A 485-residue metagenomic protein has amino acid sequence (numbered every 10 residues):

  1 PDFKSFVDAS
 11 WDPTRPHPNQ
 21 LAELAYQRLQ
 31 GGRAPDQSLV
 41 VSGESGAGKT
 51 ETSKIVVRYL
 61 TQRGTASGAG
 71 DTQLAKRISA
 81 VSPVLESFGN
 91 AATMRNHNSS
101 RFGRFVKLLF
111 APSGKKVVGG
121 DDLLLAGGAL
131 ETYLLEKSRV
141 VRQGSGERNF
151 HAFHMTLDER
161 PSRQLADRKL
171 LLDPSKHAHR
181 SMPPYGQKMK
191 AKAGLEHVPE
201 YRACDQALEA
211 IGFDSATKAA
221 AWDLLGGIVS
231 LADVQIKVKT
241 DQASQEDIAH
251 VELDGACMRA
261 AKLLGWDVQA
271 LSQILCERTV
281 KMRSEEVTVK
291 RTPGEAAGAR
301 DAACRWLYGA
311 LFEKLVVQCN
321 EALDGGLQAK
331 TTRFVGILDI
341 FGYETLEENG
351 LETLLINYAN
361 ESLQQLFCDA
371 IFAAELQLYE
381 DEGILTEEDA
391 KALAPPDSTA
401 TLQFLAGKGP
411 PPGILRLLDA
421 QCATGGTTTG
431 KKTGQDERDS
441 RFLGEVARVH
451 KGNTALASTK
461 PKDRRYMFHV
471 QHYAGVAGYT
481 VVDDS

Functional and structural regions predicted by a protein language model:
P1-R28, P293: Charged, amphipathic alpha-helical linker segments immediately N-terminal to NTP-binding catalytic cores
S10-A22, K49, N149, H197-E200 (+2 more regions): Phosphate/oxyanion-binding active-site loops and adjacent basic polyanion-contact surfaces
R28-D36: Phosphate-binding P-loop
L39-T61, E347: Glycine-rich phosphate-binding P-loop
E44-A47, A191-P199, A220-Q235, V251 (+3 more regions): Core structural elements
R58-G146, H151-D158, T279-G298, A302 (+3 more regions): Extended, low-complexity interaction tracts enriched in P/G/S/Q
L109, G114-D223, G227-V234: Electropositive, glycine-dotted interaction segments that contact anionic polymers or phosphate-rich ligands
K169-A193, C257, L263-Y308, E321-L327: Alpha-helical cores of eukaryotic small-GTPase signaling modules
